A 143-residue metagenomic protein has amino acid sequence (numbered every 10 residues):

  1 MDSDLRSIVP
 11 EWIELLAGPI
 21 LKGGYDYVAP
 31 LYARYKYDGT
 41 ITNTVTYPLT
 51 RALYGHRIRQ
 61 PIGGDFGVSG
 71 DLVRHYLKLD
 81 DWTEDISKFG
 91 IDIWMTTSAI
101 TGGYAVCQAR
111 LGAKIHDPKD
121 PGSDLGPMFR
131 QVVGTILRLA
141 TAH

Functional and structural regions predicted by a protein language model:
M1-S3: Catalytic metal- and UDP-sugar-binding loop of GT-A-like glycosyltransferases, i.e., residues flanking the conserved
L5-R34: Conserved donor-nucleotide/metal-binding helix-loop-beta segment in metal-dependent transferases, i.e., the alpha-helix
E11-E14, T40-T44: Generic recognition of short, well-ordered alpha-helical segments
P19, G23, A52-H56, L79 (+2 more regions): Conserved, well-folded catalytic cores of nucleic-acid-processing and energy-transducing macromolecular machines
Y32-T40, A52-G67, D85: A recurrent flexible, glycine/aromatic-enriched loop bordering the glycosyltransferase active site that acts as
P48, D71-Y76: Short, well-ordered alpha-helical scaffold segment located in the soluble/lumenal catalytic or ligand-binding core
H56, Q60, L79-W94: Donor nucleotide-sugar recognition loop
I100-H143: C-terminal catalytic/acceptor-binding lobe
